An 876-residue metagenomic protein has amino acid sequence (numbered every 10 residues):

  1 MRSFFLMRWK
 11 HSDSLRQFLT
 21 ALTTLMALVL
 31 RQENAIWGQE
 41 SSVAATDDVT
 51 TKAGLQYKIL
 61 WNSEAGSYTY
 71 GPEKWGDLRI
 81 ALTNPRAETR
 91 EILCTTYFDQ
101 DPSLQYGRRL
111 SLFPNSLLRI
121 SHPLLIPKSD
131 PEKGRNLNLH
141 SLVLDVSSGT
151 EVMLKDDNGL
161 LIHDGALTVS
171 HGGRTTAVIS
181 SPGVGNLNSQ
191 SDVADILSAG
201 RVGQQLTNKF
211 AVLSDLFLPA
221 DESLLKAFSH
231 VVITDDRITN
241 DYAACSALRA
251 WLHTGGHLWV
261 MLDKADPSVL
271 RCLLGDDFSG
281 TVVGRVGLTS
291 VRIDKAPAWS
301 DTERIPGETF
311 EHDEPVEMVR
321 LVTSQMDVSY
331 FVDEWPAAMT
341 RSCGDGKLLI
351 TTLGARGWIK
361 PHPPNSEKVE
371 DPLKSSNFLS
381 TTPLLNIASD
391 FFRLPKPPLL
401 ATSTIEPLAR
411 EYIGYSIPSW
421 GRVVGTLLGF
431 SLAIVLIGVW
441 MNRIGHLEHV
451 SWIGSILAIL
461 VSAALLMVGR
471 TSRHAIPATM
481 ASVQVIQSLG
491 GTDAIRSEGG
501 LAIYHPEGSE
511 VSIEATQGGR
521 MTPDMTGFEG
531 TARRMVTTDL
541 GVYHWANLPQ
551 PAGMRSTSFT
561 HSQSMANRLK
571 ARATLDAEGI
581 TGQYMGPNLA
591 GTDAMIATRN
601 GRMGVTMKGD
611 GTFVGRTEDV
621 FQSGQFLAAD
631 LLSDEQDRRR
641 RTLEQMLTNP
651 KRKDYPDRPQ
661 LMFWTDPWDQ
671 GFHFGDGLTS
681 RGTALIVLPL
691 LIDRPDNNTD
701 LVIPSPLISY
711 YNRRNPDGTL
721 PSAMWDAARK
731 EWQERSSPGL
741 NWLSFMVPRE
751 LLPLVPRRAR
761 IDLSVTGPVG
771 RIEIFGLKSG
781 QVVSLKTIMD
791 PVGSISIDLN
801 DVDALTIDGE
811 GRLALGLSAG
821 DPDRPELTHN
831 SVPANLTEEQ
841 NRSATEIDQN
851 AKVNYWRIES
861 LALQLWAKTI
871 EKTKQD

Functional and structural regions predicted by a protein language model:
F5-G38: Sec-dependent N-terminal signal peptides of Gram-negative exported proteins
Q39-D99, L104-P131, R135-L139, S170-G173 (+4 more regions): Extracellular ligand-binding/catalytic regions of CAZymes and related secreted enzymes and adhesion modules
A87-I92, N186, L589-D593: Short acidic/proline- and small/hydrophobic-mixed sequence motifs that coincide with surface turns and coil-to-beta
G134-L139, D145-V232, K264, T289 (+2 more regions): Aromatic-Pro/Gly-enriched surface loop or interdomain linker that acts as a lid/target-recognition segment
T176-D277, G414-S419, V450, F775-V782 (+2 more regions): Helical hinge/lid and interdomain linker segments adjacent to catalytic or ligand-binding clefts that mediate domain
D236-V332: A glycine-rich, often tryptophan-bearing local segment used as a flexible ligand/cofactor-contacting loop or short
M480-A494: Short extracytoplasmic/periplasmic juxtamembrane "stem" segments immediately C-terminal to an N-terminal membrane anchor
L501-P650: Soluble catalytic regions of membrane-associated enzymes that act on cell-envelope and secretory-pathway components
